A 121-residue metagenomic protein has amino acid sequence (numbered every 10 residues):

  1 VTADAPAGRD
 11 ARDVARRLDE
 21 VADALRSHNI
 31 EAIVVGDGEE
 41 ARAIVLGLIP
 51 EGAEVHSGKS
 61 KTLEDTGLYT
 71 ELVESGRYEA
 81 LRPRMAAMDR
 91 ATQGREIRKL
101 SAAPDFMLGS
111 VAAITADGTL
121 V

Functional and structural regions predicted by a protein language model:
V1-V121: The feature marks the mature, well-folded catalytic cores of soluble enzymes
